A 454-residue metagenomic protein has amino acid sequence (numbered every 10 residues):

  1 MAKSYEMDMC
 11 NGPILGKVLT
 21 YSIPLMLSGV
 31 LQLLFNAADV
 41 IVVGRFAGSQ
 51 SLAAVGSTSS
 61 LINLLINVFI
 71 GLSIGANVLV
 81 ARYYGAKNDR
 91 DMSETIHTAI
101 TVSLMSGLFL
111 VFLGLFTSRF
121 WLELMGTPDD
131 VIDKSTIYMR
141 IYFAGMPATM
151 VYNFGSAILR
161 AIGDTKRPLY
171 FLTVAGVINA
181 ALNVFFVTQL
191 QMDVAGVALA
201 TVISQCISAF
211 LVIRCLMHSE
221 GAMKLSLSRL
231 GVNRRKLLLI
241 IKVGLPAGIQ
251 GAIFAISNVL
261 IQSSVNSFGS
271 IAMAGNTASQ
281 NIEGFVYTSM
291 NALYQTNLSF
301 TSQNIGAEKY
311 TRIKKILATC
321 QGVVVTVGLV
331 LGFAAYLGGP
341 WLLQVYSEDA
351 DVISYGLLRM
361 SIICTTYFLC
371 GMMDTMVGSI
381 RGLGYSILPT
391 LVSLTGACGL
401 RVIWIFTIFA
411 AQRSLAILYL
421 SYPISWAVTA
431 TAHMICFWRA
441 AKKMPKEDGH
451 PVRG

Functional and structural regions predicted by a protein language model:
M1-S22, V80-G145, I178, V187-L245 (+2 more regions): Short alpha-helical transmembrane segments in multi-pass integral membrane proteins
N11, L15-L34, A38, L61-V68 (+8 more regions): Residue-level signal for short hydrophobic patches within transmembrane helices of multi-pass membrane transporters
T20-D39, I141, Y152, A175 (+5 more regions): Transmembrane helical elements of multi-pass membrane transporters/channels
I23, D39, A76-N77, T117-S118 (+11 more regions): Hydrophobic/aromatic residues in alpha-helical transmembrane segments
V30, L34-A53, L122-D129, F185-M192 (+4 more regions): Helix-terminus/linker motif at the lipid-water interface of multi-pass membrane proteins
L52-F112, T149-P168, Q262, G275-G339 (+2 more regions): Small-residue-rich hydrophobic transmembrane alpha-helices
S73, I141-R160, P168-N179, V197-V212 (+4 more regions): Short runs within selected transmembrane alpha-helices of multi-pass transporters and secretion channels
G399-F409: Transmembrane alpha-helical segments of integral membrane proteins
